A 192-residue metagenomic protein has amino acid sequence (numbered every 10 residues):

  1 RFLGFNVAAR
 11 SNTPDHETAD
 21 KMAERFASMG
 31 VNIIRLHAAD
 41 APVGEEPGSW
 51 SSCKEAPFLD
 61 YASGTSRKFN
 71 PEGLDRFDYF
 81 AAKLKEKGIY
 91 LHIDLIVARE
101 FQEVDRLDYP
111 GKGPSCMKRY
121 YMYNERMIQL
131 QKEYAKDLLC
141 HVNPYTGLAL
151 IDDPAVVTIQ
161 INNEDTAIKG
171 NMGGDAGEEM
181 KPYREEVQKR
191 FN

Functional and structural regions predicted by a protein language model:
F2-N192: Active-site mouth of glycoside hydrolases
